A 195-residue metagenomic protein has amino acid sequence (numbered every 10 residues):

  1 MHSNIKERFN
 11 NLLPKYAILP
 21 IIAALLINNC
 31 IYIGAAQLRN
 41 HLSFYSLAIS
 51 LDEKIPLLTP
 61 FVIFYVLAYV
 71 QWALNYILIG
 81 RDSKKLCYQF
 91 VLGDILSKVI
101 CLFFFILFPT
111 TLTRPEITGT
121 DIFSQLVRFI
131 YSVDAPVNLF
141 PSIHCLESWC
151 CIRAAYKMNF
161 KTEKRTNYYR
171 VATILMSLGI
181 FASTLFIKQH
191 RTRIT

Functional and structural regions predicted by a protein language model:
M1-W72: N-terminal transmembrane-helix/juxtamembrane module of multi-pass inner/ER membrane proteins
I31-Q37, I100-R114: C-terminal TM-helix exit segments that contain a strictly Trp-centered aromatic cap at the helix terminus
L51-I63, Q125-F140: Short aromatic-rich membrane-water interface segments that cap or initiate transmembrane helices in multi-pass membrane
A68-W72, L96, H144-I152: Core segments of transmembrane alpha-helices that mediate helix-helix packing or line hydrophobic substrate/ligand
L74-F105: Interfacial segments of alpha-helical transmembrane regions
T111-V133: Membrane-interface interhelical connector segments
R128-T195: Membrane-embedded catalytic cores of phosphoryl/pyrophosphoryl-handling enzymes
